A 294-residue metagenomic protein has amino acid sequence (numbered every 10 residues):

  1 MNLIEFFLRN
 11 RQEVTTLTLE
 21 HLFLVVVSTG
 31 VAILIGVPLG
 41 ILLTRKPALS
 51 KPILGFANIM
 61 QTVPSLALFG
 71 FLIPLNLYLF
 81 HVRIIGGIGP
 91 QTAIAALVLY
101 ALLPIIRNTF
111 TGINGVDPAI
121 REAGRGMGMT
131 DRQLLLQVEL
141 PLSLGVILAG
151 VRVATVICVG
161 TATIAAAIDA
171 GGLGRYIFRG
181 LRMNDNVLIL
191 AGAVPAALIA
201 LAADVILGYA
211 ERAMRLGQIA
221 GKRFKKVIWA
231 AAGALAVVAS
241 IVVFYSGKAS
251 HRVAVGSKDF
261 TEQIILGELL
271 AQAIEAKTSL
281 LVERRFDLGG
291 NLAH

Functional and structural regions predicted by a protein language model:
E13-L24, I73-P104, G192: Loop-to-helix entry region at the N-terminal start of transmembrane alpha-helices in multi-pass membrane transporters
V14-L42: Transmembrane alpha-helix signature in integral membrane proteins
L39-L72, L97, L102, R107-N114 (+2 more regions): Cytoplasmic-entry segments and transmembrane alpha-helices of multi-pass inner-membrane transporters
I113-S143, A170: Short helix-to-coil transition segments within interhelical loops that connect adjacent transmembrane helices
R132-I164, V187, A191, A196-A197: Transmembrane alpha-helices
L173-Y209: Hydrophobic alpha-helical transmembrane segments of polytopic membrane proteins
K222-G247: Internal/C-terminal transmembrane anchor helices
S250-T261, L280-R285: Short, well-ordered beta-strand elements
